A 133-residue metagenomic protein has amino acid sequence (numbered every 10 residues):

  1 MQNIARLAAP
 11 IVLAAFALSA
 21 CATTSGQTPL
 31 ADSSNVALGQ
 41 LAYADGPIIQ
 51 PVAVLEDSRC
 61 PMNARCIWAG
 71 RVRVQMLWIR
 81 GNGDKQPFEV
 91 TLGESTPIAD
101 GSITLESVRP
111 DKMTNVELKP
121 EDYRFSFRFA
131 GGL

Functional and structural regions predicted by a protein language model:
M1-I11: Bacterial N-terminal signal peptides that target proteins for export
A17-A20: C-terminal motif of bacterial Sec signal peptides marking the signal peptidase cleavage site
A22-T24: Bacterial signal peptide processing site
T28-A69: N-terminal secretory signal peptides
D45-P47, G70-V74, Q86, A99-G101 (+1 more regions): Envelope-exposed proteins and targeting segments
L55-E94: Mature extracytoplasmic domains of secretory-pathway proteins
E89-M113: Short Fe-S-cluster ligation motifs
D111-D122, S126-F129: Short, exposed beta-strand-loop hairpins at the edges of beta-sheets in extracellular/periplasmic proteins
